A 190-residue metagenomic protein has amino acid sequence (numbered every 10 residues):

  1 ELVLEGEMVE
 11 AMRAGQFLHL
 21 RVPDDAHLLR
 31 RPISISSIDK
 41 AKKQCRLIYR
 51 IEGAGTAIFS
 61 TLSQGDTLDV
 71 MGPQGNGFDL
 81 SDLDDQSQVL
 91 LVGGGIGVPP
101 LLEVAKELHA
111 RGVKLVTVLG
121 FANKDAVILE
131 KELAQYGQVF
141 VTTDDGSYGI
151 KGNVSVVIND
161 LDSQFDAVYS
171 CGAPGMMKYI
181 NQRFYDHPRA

Functional and structural regions predicted by a protein language model:
E1-D66: Ferredoxin-reductase
A54-A190: FNR/FR-type flavoprotein reductase catalytic core
